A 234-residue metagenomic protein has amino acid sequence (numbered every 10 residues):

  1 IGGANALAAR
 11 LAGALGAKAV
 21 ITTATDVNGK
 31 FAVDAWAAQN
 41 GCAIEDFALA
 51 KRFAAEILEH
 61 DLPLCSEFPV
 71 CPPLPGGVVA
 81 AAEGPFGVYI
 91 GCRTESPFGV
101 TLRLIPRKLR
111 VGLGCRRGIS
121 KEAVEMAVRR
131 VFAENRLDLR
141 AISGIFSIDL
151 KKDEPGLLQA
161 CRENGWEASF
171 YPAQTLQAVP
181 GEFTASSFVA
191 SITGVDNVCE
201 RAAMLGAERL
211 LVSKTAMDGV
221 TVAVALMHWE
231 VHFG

Functional and structural regions predicted by a protein language model:
I1-N5, R10-G13, K18-A19, T23-C42 (+2 more regions): Conserved mixed alpha/beta catalytic, RNA-binding, or beta-rich assembly cores of soluble enzyme, regulatory
I1-T22, V27-G29, I148, L157-D196: Long, charge-dense
A19-T23, S66, I90, S169-P172 (+2 more regions): General beta-strand structural signal in soluble alpha/beta enzymes
K30-D34, L74, V179-E182, T221-V224: Short, solvent-exposed polar/charged micro-motifs at secondary-structure junctions
N40-F47, S186-E200: A polyampholytic, Gly/Pro-enriched intrinsically disordered region
G87-I105, E200-G234: C-terminal edge-of-domain segments
A127, V131, V198-L205: Stable alpha-helical structural segments in soluble proteins, enriched in small hydrophobic residues
I145, S191, L211-S213: Short, flexible active-site recognition loops that position polar ligands and cofactors
